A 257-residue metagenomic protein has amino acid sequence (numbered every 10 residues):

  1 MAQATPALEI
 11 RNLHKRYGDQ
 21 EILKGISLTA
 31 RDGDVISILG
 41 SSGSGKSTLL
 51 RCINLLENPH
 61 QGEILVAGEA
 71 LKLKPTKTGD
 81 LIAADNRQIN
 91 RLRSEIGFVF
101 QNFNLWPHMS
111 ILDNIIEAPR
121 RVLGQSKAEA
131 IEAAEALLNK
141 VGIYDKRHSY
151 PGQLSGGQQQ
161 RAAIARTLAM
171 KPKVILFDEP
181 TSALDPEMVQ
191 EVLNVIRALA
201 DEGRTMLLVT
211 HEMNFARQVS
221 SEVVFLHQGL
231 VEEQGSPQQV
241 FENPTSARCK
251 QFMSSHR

Functional and structural regions predicted by a protein language model:
G62-K77: Conserved ABC transporter NBD signature motif
Y150-L154, Q158: Conserved ABC ATPase signature
A169-K173: A short, proline-enriched helix->beta-strand linker immediately N-terminal to the Walker B motif in ABC-type P-loop
I175-D178: Catalytic Walker B motif of ABC-type/P-loop ATPase nucleotide-binding domains
P186-M188: Helix N-cap at the start of a conserved alpha-helix in ABC-type nucleotide-binding domains
Q234-G235: ABC ATPase "signature
